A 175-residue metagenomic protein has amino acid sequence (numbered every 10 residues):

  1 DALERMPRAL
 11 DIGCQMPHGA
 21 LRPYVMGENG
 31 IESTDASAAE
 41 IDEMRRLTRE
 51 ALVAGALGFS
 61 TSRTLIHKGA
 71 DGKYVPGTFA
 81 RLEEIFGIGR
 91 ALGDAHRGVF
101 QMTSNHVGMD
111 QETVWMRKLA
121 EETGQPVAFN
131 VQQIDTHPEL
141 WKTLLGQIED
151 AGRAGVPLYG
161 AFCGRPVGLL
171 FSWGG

Functional and structural regions predicted by a protein language model:
D1-F59: Divalent-metal coordination cores built from histidine and acidic residues
A54-G175: Active-site core of metal-dependent hydrolases
